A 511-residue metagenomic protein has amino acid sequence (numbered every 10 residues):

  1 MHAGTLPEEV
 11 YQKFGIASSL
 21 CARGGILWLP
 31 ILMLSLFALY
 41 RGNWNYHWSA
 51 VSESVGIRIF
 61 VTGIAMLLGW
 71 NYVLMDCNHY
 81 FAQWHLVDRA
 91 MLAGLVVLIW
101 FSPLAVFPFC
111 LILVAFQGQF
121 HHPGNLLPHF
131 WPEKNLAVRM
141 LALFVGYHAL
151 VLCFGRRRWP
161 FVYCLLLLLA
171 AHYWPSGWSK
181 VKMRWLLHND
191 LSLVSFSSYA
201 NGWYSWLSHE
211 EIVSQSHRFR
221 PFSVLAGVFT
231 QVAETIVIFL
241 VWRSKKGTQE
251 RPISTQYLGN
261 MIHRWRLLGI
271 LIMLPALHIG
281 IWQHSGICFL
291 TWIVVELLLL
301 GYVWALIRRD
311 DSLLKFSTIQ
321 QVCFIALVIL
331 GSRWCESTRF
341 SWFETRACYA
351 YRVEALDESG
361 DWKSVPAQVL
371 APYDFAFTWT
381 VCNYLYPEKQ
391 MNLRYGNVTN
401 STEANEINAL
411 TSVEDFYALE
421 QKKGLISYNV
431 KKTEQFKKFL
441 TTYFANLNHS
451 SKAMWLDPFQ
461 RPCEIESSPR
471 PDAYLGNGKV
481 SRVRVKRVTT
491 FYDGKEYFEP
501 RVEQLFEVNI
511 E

Functional and structural regions predicted by a protein language model:
H2-E511: Alpha-helical membrane-anchoring segments
